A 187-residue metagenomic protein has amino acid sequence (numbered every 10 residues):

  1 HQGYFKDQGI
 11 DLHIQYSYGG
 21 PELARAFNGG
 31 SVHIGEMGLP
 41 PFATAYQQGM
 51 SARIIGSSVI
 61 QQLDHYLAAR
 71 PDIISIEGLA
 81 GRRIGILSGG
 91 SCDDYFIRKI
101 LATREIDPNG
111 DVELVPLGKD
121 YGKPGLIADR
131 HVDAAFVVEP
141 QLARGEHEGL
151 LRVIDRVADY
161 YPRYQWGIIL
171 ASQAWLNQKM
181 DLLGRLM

Functional and structural regions predicted by a protein language model:
H1-K119, K123-D129, D133-E139, L150-V157 (+1 more regions): Short, glycine-/small- and polar/acidic-enriched structural segments that line small-molecule recognition paths
Q2-K6, W166-M187: Extended ligand-binding regions for polar small-molecule ligands
G145: Short helix- or helix-capping micro-motifs that position conserved polar/aromatic residues at function-defining sites
